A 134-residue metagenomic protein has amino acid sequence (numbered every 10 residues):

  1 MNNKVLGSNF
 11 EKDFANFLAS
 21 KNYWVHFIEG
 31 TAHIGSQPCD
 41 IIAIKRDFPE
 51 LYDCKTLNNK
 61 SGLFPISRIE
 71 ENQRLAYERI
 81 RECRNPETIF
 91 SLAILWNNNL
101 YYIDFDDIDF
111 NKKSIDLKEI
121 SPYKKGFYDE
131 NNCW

Functional and structural regions predicted by a protein language model:
M1-A32: Acidic-basic catalytic patches of nuclease active cores, encompassing PD-(D/E)XK and other metal-cofactor nuclease
L18, I41-A43, D47-K60: Conserved catalytic cores of phosphodiester-cleaving nucleases, focusing on short active-site segments
W24-D47: Active-site metal-binding core of divalent-cation-utilizing nuclease and nuclease-like domains
E29-T31, N58-F64: Surface-exposed cleft-lining segments at the edges of enzyme active sites
S36-P38, D47-L51, N72, N85-E87: Short connector loops at helix/strand junctions that flank enzyme active sites, especially segments positioning acidic
S61-I66, K112-D116: A short, polar/proline- and glycine-enriched secondary-structure boundary/capping micro-motif
L63-L92: Short, charged, amphipathic alpha-helix that recurs within catalytic cores of restriction-modification and other
E82-W134: Domain-level recognition of nuclease-like catalytic cores that cleave nucleotide substrates
